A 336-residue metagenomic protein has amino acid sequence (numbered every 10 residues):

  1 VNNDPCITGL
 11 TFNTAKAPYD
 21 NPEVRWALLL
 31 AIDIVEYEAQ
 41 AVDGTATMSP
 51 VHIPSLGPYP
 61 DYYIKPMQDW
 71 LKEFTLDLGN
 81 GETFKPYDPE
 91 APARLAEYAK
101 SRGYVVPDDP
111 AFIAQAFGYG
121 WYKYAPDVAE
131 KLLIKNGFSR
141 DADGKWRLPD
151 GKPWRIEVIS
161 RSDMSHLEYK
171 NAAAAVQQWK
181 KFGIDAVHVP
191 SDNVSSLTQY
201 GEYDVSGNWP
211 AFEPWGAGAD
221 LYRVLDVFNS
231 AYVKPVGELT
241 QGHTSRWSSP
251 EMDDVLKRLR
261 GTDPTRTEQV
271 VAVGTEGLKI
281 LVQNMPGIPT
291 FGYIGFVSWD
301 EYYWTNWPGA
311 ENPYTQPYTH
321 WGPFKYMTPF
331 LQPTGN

Functional and structural regions predicted by a protein language model:
V1-R25, A31, Q40, W247-S248 (+1 more regions): A bilobed periplasmic-binding-protein/Venus flytrap-type ligand-binding module shared by bacterial periplasmic
N3-P5, D20, P149-K152, T198-G201 (+1 more regions): Extracellular/periplasmic catalytic domains that process cell-envelope and extracellular macromolecules
T8, P153-D163, A186-H188: Short, well-ordered beta-strand elements
T14-K16, D43-T45, S160-S162, P190-D192 (+1 more regions): A mature extracytoplasmic/lumenal domain signature
P22, K123-E157: Immediate post-signal peptide segment of exported/extracytoplasmic ligand-binding proteins
L28, G118, K123, L167-D185: Cysteine-centered nucleophilic/redox motifs
A31-F112, D127-E130, L167-V176, Q199-N336: Detector for C-terminal structural segments
H188-Q199: Short helix-initiation/N-cap motifs at beta->coil->alpha
